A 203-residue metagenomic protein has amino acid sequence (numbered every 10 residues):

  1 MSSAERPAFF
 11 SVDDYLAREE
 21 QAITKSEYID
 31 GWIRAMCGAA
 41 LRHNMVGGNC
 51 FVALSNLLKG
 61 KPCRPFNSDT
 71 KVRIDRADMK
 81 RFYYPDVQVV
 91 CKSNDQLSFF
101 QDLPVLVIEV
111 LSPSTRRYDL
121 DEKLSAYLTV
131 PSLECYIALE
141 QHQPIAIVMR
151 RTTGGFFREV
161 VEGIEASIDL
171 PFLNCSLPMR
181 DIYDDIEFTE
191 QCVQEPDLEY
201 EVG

Functional and structural regions predicted by a protein language model:
M1-G203: Gly/Pro/Ser/Thr-rich low-complexity, intrinsically disordered segments predominantly at protein N-termini
